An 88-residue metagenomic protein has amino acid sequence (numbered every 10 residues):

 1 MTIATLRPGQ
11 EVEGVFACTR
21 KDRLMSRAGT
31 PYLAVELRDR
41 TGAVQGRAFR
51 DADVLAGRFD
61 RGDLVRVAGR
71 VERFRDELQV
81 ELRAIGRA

Functional and structural regions predicted by a protein language model:
M1-V12: OB-fold nucleic-acid-binding modules
E13, Y32: Short coil/loop residues immediately preceding or within conserved phosphate-binding loops of NTP-utilizing enzyme
K21-P31, G42-A88: OB-fold single-stranded nucleic acid-binding module
A34-D39: Short, acidic/hydrophobic/Gly-rich beta-strand patch recurrent on exposed beta strands that often constitutes part
